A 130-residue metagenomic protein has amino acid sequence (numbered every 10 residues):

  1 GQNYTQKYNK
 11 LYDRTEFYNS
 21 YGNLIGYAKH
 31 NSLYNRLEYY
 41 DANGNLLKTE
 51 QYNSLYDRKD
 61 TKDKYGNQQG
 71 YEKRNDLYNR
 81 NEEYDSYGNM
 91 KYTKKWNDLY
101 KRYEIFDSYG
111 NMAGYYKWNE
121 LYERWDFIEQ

Functional and structural regions predicted by a protein language model:
G1-Q130: Repetitive, compositionally biased segments used for assembly/scaffolding
